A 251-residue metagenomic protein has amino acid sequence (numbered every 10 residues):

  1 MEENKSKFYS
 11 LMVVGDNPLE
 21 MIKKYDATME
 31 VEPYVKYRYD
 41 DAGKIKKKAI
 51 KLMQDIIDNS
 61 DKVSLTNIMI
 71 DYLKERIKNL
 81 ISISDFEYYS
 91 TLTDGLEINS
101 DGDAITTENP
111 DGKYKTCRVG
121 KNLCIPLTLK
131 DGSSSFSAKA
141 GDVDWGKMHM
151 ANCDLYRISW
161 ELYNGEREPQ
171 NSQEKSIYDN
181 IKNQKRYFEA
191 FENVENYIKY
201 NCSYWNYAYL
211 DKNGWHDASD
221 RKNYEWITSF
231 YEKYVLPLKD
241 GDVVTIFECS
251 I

Functional and structural regions predicted by a protein language model:
M1-K233, P237: Acidic (Asp/Glu-rich) sequence patches and key acidic residues that form negatively charged surfaces used
G241-I251: C-terminal or internal capping secondary-structure element at the end of a domain, subdomain, or sheet
